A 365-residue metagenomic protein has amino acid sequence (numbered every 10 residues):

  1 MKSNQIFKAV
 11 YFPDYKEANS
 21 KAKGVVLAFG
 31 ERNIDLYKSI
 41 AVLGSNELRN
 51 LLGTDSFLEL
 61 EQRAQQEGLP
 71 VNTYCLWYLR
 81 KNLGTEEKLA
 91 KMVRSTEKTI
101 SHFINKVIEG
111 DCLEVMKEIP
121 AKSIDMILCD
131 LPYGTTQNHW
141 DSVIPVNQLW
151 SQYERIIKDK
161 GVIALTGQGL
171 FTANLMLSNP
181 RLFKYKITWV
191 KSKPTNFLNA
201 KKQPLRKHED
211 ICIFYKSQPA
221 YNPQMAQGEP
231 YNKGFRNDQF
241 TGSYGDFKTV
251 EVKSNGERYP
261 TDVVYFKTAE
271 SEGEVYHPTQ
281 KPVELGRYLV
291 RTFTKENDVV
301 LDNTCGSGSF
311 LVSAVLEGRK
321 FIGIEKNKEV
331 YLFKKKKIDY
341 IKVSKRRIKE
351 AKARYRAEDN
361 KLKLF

Functional and structural regions predicted by a protein language model:
N4-K16, S39-L60: Short amphipathic alpha-helix starts
Y15-N33: A short, charged, amphipathic alpha-helix used as a generic interaction element across diverse proteins
A22, V26, L51-T73, W77: Surface-exposed, Lys/Arg-rich phosphate-binding patches that contact polyanionic backbones
L58-Q66, G84-I100: Short, positively charged interaction helices/loops
M92-I324, K328-K337, I341: Core catalytic lobe of class I
I338, K345-E358: Short, conserved SAM-binding/catalytic segment of Class I S-adenosyl-L-methionine-dependent methyltransferases
L362-F365: Acidic, low-complexity intrinsically disordered tails
